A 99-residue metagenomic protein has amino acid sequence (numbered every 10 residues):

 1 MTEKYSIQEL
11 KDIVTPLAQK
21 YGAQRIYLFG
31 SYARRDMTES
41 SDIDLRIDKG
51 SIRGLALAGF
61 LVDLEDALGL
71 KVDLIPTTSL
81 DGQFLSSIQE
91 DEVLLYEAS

Functional and structural regions predicted by a protein language model:
M1-R25, R34-E39, K49-S99: Catalytic core of pol beta-like nucleotidyltransferases
L28: Conserved histidines in hydrophobic membrane contexts and catalytic metal-binding motifs
S31: Gly/Ser/Thr-rich helix-start
D44-R46: Short beta-strand->loop micro-motif that forms the acidic, two-metal-ion catalytic signature in nucleotide-processing
